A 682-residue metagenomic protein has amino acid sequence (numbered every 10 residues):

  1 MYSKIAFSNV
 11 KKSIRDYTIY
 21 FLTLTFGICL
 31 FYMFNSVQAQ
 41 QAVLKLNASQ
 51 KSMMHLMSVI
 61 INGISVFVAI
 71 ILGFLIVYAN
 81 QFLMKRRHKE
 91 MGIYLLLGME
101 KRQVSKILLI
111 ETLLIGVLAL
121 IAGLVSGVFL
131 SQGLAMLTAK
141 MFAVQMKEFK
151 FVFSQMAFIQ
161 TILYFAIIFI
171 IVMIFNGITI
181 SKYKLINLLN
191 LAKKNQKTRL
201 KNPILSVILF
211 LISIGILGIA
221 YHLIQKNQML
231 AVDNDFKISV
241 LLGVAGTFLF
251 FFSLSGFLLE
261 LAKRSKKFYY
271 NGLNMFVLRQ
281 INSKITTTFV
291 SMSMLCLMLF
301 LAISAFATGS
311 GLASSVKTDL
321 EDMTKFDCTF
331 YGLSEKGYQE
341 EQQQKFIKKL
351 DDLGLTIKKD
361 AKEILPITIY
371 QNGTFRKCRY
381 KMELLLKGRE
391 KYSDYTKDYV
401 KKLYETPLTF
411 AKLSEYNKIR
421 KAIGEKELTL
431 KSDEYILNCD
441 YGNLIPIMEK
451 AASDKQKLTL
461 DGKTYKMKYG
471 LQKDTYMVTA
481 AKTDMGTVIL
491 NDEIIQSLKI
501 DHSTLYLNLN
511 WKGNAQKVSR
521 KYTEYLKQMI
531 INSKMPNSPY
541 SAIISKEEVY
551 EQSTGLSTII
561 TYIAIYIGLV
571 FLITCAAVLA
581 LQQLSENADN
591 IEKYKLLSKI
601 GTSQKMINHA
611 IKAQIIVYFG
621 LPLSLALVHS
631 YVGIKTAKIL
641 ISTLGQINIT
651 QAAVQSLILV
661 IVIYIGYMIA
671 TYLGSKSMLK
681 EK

Functional and structural regions predicted by a protein language model:
M1-C29, Q196-I212, F252-L299, D589: N-terminal Sec/SRP start-transfer signal
Y2-K4, K182-T198, A588-D589, S677-K682: Short cytosolic juxtamembrane segments of multi-pass membrane proteins
I14-Y20, L108-S126, I162, A166 (+3 more regions): Selective transmembrane-helix segments that form parts of the transport pathway or gating/packing helices in multipass
R15-L22, M33-F67, L83-K85, I93-Y94 (+6 more regions): Peri-transmembrane interface segments
C29-V43, Y78-F82, I115-V144, A157-K182 (+6 more regions): Small-residue-rich transmembrane alpha-helices
I76-I93, K182, L261-R264, L273-N274 (+1 more regions): Transmembrane helix boundary and interhelical loop/hinge segments in multi-pass membrane proteins
L320-I573: Basic-flanked hydrophobic alpha-helices used for secretion and membrane insertion
